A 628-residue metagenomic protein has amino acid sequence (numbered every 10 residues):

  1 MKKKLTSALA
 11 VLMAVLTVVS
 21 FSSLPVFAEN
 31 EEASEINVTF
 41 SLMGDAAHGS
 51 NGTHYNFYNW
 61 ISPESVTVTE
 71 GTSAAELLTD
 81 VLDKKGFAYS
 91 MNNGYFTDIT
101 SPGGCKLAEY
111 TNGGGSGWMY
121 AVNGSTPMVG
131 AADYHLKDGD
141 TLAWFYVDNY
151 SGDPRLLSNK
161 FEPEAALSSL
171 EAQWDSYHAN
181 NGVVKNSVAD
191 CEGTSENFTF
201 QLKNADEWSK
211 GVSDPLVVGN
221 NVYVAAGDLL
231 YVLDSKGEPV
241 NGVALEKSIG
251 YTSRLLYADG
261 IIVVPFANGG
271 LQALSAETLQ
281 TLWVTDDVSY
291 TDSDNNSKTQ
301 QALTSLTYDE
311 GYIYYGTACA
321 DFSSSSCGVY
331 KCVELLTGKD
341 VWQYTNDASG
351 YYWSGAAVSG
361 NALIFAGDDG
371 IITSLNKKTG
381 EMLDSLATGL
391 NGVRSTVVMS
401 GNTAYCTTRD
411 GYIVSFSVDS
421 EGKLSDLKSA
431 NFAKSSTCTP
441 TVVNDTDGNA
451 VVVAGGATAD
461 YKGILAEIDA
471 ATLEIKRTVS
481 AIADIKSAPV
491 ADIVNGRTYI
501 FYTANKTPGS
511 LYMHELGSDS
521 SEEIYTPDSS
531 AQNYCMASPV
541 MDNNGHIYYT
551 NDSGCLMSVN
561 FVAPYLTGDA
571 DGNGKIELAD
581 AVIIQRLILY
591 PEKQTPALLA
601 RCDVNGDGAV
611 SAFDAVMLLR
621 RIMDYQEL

Functional and structural regions predicted by a protein language model:
M1-S7: Positively charged n-region of N-terminal signal peptides that target proteins for export
A8, L12, V19-A28, A563-L628: Cellulosome-associated attachment modules in secreted, modular CAZymes
A10, F21-L167: Ubiquitin-like/PB1-type beta-grasp interaction modules and other compact soluble beta-rich domains
V38-F40, D153-S158, L167-W174, Y565-I576: Disulfide-bonded cysteine-rich modules in secreted/extracellular proteins, activating on the conserved Cys frameworks
T67-E76, S297, K575-A579, A609-F613: Soluble non-cytosolic domains of exported or imported proteins
D80-A88, F145, N149, D214 (+3 more regions): Structured segments of extracytoplasmic/periplasmic soluble domains in secreted or envelope-associated proteins
S169-V212, L216-T252, L256-L303, T307-P564: Extracytoplasmic/lumenal domain signature
